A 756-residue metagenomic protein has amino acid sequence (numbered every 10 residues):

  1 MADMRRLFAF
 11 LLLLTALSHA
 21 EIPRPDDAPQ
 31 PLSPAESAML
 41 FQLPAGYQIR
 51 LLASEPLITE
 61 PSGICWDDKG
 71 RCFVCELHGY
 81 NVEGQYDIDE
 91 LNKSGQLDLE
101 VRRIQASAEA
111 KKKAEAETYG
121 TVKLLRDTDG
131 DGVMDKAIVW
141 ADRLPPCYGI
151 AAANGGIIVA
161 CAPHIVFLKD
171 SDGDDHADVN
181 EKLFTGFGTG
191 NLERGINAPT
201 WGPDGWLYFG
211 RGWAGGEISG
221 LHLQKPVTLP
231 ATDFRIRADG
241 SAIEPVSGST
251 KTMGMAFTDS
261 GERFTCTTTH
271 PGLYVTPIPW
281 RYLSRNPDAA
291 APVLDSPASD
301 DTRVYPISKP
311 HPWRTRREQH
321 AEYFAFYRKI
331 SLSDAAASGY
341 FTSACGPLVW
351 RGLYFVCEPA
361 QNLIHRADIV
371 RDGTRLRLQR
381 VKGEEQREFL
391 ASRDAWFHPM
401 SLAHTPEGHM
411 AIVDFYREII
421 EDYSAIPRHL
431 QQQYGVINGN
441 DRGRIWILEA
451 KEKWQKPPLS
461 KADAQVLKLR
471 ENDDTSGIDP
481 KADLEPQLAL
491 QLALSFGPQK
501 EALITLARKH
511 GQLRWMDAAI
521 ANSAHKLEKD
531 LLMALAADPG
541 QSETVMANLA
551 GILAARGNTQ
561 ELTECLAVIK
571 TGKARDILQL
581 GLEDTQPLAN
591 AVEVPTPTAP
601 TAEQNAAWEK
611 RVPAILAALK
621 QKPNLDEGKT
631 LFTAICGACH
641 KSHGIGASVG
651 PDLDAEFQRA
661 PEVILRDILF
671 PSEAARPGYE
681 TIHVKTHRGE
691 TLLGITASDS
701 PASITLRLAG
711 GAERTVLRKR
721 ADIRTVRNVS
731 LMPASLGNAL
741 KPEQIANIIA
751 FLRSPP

Functional and structural regions predicted by a protein language model:
L11-A20: Hydrophobic h-region of N-terminal signal peptides that target proteins for export in Gram-negative bacteria
E21-W454, K461-Q541, G581-D584, G637: Beta-propeller blade termini and top-face loops
D68-R71, E76, N624, F632-A638 (+3 more regions): Short pre-active-site segment immediately N-terminal to redox-active cysteine/selenocysteine motifs in thiol-based
V413, I445, G628, F632-H643 (+2 more regions): The canonical Cys-X-X-Cys-His
Q432-Q433, G646-F670, I682-V726: Gly/Gly-Pro-rich "capping" loops immediately C-terminal to redox-active cysteine motifs in periplasmic/lumenal
E449-Q455, L469, L578-P623, I645 (+1 more regions): Post-cleavage N-terminal segment of exported redox proteins
I552-T598: Extended alpha-helical scaffolding segments
P600-L631, A647-V649, E656-P661, G689 (+1 more regions): Electrostatic cytochrome c docking/interface patches
